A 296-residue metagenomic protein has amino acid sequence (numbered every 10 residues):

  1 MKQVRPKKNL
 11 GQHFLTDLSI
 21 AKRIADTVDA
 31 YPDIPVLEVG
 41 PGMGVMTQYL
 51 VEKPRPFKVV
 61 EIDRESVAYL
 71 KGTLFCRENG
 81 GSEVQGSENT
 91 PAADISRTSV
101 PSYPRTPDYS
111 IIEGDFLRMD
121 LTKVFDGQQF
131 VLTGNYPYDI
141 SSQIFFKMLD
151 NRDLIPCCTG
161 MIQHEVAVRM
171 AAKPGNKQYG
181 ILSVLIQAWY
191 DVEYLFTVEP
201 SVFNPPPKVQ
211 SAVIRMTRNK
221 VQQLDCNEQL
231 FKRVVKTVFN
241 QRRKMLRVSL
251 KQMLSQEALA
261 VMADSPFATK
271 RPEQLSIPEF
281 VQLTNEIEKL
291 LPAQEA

Functional and structural regions predicted by a protein language model:
M1-I95, V100-T237, Q282-N285, P292-A296: Catalytic cores of RNA-modifying enzymes
R218, V235-A296: C-terminal lobe and adjacent flexible extensions of AdoMet/dcAdoMet transferase-like proteins
